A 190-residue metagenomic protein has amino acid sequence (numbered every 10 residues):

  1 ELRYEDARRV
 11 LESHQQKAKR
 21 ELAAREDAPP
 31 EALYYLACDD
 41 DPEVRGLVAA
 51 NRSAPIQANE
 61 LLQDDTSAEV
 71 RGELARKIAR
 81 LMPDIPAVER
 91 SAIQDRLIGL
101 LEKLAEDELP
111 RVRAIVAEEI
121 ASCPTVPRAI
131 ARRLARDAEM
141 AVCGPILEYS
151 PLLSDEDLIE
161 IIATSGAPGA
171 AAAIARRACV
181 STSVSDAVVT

Functional and structural regions predicted by a protein language model:
E1-T190: Alpha-helical scaffold segments
